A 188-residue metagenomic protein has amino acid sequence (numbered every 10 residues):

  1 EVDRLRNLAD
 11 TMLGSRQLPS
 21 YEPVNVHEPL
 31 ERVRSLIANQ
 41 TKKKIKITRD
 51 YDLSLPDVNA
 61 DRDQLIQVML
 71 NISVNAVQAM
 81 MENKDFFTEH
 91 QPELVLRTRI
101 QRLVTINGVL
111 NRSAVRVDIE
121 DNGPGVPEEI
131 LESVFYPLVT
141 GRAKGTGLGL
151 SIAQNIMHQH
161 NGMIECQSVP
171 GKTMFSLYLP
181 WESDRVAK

Functional and structural regions predicted by a protein language model:
E1-Q40: Conserved DHp (HisKA) dimerization/phosphotransfer helix of two-component histidine kinases, i.e., the long coiled-coil
Q17-S20, D57-A60, G141: Conserved micro-motifs of the catalytic ATP-binding
K44-P56, Q101: Conserved catalytic submotifs in the C-terminal HATPase_c
V77-V115: ATP-lid-like helix-loop hinge signature
R112-A114, V126-P137: Short conserved segment of the HATPase_c
G149, A153: Short alpha-helical Gxxx[C/S/T] motif in the catalytic ATP-binding
